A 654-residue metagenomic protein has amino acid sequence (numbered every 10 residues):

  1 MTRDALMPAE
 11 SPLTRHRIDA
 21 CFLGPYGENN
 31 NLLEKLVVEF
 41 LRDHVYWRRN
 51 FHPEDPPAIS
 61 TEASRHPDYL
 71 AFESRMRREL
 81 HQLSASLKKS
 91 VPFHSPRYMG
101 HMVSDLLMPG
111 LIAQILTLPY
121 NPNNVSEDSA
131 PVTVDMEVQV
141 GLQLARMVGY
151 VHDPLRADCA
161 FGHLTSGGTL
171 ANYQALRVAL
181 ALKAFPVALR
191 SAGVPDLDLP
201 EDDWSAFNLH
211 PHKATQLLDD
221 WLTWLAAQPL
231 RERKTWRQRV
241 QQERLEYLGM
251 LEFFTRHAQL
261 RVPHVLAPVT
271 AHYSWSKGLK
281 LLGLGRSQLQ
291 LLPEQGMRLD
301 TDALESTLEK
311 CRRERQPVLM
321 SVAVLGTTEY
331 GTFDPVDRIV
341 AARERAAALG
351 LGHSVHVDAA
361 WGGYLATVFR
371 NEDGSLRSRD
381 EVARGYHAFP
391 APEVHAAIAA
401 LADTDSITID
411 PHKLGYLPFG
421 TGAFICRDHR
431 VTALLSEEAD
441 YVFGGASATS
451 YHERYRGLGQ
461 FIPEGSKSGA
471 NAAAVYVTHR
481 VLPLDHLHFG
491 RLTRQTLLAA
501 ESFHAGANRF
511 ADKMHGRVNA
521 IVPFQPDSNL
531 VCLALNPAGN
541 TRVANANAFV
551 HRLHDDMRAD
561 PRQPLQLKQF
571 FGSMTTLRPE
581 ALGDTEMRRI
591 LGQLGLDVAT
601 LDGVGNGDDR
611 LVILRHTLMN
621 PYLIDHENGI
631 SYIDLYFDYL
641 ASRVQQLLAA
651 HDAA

Functional and structural regions predicted by a protein language model:
T2-A160, L170, K183-S191, D220-T223 (+5 more regions): N-terminal entrance/gating region of PLP-dependent enzymes' catalytic architecture
T2-E28, V103-I115, Y120, N124-L319 (+5 more regions): PLP-dependent aspartate aminotransferase-fold enzymes
A157-C159, L260, P523-L530, D609-L611: Short Gly/Ser/Thr- and Asp/Glu-enriched loop/turn motifs at secondary-structure junctions
V178-L182, K280-R286, P335-V340, F369-E381 (+3 more regions): Short secondary-structure boundary/capping segments
T223-H264, Y386-S406, L594-L611: Intrinsically disordered, low-complexity acidic Ser/Thr-rich regulatory segments
Q295-M297, S321-F333, G352-A397: Conserved PLP phosphate-binding loop immediately N-terminal to the Schiff-base lysine helix in PLP-dependent enzymes
G331, D380-D527, A534-T541: Active-site C-terminal subdomain of aminotransferase-like
R517-L596: Conserved PLP-binding catalytic core of the aspartate aminotransferase-like
